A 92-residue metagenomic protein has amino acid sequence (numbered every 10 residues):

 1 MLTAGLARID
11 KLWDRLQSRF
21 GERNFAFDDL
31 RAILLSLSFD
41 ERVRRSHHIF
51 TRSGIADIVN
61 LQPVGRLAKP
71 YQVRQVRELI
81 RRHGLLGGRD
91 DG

Functional and structural regions predicted by a protein language model:
M1-I9, L85-G92: Intrinsically disordered, low-complexity and often Lys/Arg-enriched segments
A7, K11, F25-D28: N-terminal amphipathic/basic helix or basic patch
L12-Q17: Short, contiguous pre-domain boundary segments
S18-L37: Polyanion-binding surface elements
I33-V59, V64: A short, structured beta-strand/loop element
R44, I55-I58, H83-G88, G92: Basic, low-complexity intrinsically disordered segments
V64-D91: C-terminal structural segments of small proteins and small subunits
